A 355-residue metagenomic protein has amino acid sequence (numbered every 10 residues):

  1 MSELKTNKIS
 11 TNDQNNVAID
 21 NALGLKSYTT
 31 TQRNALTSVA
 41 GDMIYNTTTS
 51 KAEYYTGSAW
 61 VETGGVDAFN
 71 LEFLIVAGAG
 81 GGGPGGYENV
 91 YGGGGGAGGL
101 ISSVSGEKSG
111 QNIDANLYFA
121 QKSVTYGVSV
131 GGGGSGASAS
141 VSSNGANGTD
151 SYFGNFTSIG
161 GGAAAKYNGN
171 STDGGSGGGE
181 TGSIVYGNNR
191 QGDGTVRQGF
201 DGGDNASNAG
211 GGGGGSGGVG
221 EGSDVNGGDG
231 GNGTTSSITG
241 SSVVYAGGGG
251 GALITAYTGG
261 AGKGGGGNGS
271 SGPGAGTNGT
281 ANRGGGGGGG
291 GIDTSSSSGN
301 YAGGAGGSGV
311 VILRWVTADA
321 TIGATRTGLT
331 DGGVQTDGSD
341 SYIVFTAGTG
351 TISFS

Functional and structural regions predicted by a protein language model:
M1-E3, S10, T317: Generic start-of-chain signal for non-secretory N-termini
E3-K8, A40-M43, T47-T56: Extracellular disulfide-bonded cysteine-rich modules/repeats
T6, T11, V17-I19, L25 (+7 more regions): Extracellular beta-strand solenoids
N16-M43, T47-T49: Extracellular/surface-exposed low-complexity repeats and stalk/linker segments enriched in Gly/Pro and small polar
N21-S27, E62-N70, A318: Short domain-boundary/entry signatures in modular proteins, especially in secreted/extracellular architectures
T56-G64, S308: Short, structured interface segments
N70-S355: Low-complexity, glycine/proline-biased repetitive segments and flexible coils/loops
